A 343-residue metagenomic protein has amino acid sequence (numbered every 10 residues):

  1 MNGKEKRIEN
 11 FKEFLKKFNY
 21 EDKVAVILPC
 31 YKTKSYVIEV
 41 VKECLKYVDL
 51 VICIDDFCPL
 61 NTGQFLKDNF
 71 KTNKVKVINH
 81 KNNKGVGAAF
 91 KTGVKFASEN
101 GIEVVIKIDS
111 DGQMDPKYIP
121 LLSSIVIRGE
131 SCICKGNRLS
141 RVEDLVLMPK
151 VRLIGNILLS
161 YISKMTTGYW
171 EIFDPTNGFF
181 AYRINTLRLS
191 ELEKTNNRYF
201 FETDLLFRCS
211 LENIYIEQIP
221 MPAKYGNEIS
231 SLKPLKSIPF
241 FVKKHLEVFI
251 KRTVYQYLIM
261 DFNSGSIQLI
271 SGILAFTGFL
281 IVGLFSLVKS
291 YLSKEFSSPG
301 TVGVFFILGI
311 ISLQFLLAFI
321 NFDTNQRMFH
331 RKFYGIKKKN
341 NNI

Functional and structural regions predicted by a protein language model:
M1-E43: N-proximal low-complexity "stem/linker" segments adjacent to membrane-targeting elements
N2-N19, T195-N196, F200-I343: Hydrophobic helical membrane-anchoring modules
K23-A25, L50, D204: Cell-envelope/extracellular polymer assembly enzymes that use nucleotide-activated donors
A25-P29, I52, N79: Short hydrophobic beta-strand elements that form part of the catalytic alpha/beta core underpinning NDP-sugar/donor
S35-E39, L60-N69: Acidic helix N-cap motif at the loop->helix transition within catalytic regions of sugar-transfer enzymes
D55-Q64, G112: A conserved acidic beta->alpha catalytic loop
H80-E99, V104, P116-Y199, Y225-K236: Acceptor/aglycone-binding surface of glycosyltransferases and processive sugar-polymer synthases
